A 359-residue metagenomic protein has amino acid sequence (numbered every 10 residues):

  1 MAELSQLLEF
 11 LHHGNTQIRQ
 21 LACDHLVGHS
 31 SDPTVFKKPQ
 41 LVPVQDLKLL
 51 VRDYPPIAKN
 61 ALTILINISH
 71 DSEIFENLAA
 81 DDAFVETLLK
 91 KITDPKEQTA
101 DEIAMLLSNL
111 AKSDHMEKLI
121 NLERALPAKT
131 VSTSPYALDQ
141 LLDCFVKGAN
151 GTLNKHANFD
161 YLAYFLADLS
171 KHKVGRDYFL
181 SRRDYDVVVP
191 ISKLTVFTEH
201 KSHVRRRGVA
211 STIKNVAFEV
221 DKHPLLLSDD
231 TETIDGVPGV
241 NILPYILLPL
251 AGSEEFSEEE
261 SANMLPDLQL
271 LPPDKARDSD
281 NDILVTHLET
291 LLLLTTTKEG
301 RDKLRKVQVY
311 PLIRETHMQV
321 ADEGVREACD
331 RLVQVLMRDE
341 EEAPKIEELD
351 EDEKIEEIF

Functional and structural regions predicted by a protein language model:
M1-S5, K37-Q45, L78-E86, E123-L126 (+6 more regions): Core helices of alpha-solenoid repeat scaffolds
Q6-H12, D46-D53, T87-I92, C144-N150 (+6 more regions): Alpha-solenoid HEAT/Armadillo-like helical repeat scaffolds in large eukaryotic proteins
E9-L11, N15, R19-P33, D46-L49 (+9 more regions): Alpha-helical solenoid repeat architecture
G14-N15, D53-P55, P95-K96, N154-K155 (+3 more regions): Short inter-helical turns and helix N-cap capping residues of alpha-solenoid HEAT/ARM repeat scaffolds
S31-K38, D71-N77, D114-A128, N150-L153 (+8 more regions): Alpha-solenoid ARM/HEAT helical repeat scaffolds used for protein-protein interactions
Y136-K155, L250-D282, V325: Acidic, Ser/Thr- and Gly/Pro-rich intrinsically disordered linkers and low-complexity segments that flank or connect
R301-K345: C-terminal interaction modules of eukaryotic adaptor/scaffold proteins
E342-F359: Acidic, serine/threonine-rich intrinsically disordered low-complexity regions
